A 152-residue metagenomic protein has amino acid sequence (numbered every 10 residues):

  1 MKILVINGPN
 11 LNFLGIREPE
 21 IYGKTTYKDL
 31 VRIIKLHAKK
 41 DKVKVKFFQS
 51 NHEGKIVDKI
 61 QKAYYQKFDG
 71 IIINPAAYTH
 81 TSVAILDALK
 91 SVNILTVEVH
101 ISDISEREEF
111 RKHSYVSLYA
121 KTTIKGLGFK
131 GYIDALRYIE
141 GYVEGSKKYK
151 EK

Functional and structural regions predicted by a protein language model:
M1-L4: Extreme N-terminal starter segment of soluble prokaryotic enzymes
L14-K28: Glycine- and acidic-residue-enriched helix-capping/strand-helix junction motifs
K46-G54: Short beta->alpha junction loops
K55-I71: Short, electropositive alpha-helical surface patch
A63-Y65, L89-S91, H113-L118: Short, hinge-like loop/turn segments at secondary-structure boundaries
K67-S105: Mid-chain, well-packed structural core segment of small domains
F110-F129: Short beta-strand elements at the ligand-binding edges of bilobed clamshell
K125-K152: A charged, well-structured terminal subsegment
